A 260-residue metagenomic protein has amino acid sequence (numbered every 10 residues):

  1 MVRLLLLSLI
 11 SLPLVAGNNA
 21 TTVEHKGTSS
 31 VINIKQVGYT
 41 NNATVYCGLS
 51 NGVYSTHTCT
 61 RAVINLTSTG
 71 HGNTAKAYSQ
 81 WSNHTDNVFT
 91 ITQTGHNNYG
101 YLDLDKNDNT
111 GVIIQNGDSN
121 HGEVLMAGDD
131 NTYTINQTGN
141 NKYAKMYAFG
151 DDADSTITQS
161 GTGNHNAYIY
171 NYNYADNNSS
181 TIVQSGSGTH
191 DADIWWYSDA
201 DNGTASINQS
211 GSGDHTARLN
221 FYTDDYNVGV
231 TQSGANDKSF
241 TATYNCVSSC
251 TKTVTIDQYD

Functional and structural regions predicted by a protein language model:
M1-S8: Sec-dependent signal peptide recognition, specifically the positively charged N-region followed immediately by
R3, V15-G17: A composition-driven signal for long, intrinsically disordered, charge-rich low-complexity tracts
S11-P13: N-terminal signal peptide c-region/cleavage motif recognized by signal peptidases
G17-D260: Low-complexity repeat regions of mature extracellularly deployed or surface/particle-associated proteins
